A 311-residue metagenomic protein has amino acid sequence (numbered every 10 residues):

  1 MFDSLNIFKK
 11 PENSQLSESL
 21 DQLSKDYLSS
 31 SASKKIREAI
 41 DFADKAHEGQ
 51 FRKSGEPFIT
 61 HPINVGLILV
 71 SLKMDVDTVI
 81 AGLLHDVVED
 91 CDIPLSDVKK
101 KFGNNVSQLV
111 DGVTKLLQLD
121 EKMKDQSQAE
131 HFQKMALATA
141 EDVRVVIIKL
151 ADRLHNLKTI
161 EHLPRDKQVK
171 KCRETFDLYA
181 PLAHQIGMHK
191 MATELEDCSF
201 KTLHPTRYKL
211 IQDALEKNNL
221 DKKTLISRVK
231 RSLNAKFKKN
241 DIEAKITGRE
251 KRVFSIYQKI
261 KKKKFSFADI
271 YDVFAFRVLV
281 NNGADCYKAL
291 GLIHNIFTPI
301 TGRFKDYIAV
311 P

Functional and structural regions predicted by a protein language model:
M1-A275, V280-P311: Active-site helical microenvironments for divalent-metal-assisted chemistry
